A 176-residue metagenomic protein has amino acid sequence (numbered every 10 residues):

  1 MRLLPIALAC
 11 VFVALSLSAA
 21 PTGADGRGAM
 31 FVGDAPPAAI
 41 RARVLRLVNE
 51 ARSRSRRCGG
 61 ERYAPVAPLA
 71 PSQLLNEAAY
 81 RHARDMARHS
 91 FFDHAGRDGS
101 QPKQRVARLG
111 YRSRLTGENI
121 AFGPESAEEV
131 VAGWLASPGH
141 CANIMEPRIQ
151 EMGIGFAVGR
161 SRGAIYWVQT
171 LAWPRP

Functional and structural regions predicted by a protein language model:
M1-L4: Positively charged n-region of N-terminal signal peptides that target proteins for export
A7-S16: Bacterial N-terminal signal peptides
T22-G26, S113, G117, A121-P176: Disulfide-stabilized extracellular recognition modules
D25-R88: A short alpha-helix/helix-coil micro-patch that ends at or immediately precedes a cysteine
A42-E50, Q73, E77-R84, Q104 (+5 more regions): Solvent-exposed, polar/charged alpha-helical surfaces in well-ordered, non-transmembrane soluble domains, broadly
C58, F92, H140-A142: Bacterial peptidoglycan biogenesis and beta-lactam-recognition machinery
S72-E125, I144: Short, surface-exposed glycine/acidic/tryptophan-bearing loops
